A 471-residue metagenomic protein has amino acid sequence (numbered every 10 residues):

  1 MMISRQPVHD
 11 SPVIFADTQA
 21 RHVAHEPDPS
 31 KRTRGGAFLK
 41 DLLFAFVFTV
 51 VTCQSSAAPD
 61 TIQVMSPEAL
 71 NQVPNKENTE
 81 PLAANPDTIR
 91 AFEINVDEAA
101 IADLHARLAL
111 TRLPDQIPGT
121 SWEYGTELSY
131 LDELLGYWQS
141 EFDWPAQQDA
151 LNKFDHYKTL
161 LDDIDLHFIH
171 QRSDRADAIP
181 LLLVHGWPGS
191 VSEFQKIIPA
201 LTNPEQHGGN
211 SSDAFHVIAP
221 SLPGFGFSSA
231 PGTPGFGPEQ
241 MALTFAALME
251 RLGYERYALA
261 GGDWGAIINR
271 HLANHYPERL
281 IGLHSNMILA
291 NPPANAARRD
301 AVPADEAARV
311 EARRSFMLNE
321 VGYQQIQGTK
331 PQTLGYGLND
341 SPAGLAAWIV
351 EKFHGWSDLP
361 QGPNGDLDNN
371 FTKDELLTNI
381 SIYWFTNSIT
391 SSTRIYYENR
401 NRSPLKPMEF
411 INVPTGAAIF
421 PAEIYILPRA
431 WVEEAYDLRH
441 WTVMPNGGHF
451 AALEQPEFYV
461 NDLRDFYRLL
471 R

Functional and structural regions predicted by a protein language model:
A99-R172, E375, W384-N387, S391-K406: Non-catalytic accessory segments flanking enzyme active sites
W144-A146, G209, L222-F236, R270 (+1 more regions): Glycine-rich "HGGG/HGxG" loop immediately N-terminal to the catalytic nucleophile of the alpha/beta-hydrolase
A178-G186: Short beta-strand element of the alpha/beta-hydrolase
P188-P199: The serine-hydrolase catalytic nucleophile loop
L201-F227: Conserved alpha/beta-hydrolase
P204, E255-R298: Conserved hydrolase catalytic core segment
Q240-Y257: Conserved acidic catalytic loop of the alpha/beta-hydrolase fold
Q327-R471: C-terminal subdomain of alpha/beta-hydrolase-fold enzymes, centered on the catalytic histidine and its supporting
